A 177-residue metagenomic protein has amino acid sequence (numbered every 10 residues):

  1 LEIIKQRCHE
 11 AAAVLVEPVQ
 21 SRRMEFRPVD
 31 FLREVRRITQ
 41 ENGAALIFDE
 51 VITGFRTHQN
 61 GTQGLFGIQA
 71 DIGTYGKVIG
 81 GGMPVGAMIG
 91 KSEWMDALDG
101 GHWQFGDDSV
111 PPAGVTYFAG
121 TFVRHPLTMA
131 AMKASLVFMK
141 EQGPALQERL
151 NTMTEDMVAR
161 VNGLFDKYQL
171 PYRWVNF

Functional and structural regions predicted by a protein language model:
L1-F177: Conserved N-terminal phosphate-binding loop of PLP-dependent enzymes in the Aspartate aminotransferase
